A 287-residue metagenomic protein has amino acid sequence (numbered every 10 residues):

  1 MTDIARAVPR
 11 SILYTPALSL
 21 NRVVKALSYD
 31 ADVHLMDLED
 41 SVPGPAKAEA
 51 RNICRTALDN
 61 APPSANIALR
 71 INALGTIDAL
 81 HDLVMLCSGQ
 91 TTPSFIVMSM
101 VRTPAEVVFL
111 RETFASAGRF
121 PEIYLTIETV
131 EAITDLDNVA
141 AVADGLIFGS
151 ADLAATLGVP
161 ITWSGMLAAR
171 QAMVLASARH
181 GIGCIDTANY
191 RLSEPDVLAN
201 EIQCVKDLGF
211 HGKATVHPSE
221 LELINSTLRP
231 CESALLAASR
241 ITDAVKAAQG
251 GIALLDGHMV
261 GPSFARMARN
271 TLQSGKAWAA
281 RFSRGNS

Functional and structural regions predicted by a protein language model:
M1-S287: Expand to "…catalyze enediolate/carbanion chemistry for C-C bond making/breaking, isomerization, decarboxylation
